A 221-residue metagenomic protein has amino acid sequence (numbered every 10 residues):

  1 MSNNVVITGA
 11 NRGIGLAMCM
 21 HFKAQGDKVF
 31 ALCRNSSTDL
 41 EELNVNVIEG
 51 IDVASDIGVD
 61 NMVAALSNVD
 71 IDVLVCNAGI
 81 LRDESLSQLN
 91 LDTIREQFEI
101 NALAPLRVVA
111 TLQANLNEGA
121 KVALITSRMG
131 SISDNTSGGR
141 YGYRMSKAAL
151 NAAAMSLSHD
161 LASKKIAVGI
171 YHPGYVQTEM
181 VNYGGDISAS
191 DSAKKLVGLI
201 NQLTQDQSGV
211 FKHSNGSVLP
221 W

Functional and structural regions predicted by a protein language model:
I7-T8, C76-N77, K121-S127, A167-H172: Structural signature of the Rossmann-like NAD(P)-dependent dehydrogenase/reductase core
N11-M20: N-terminal Rossmann NAD(P)H-binding glycine-rich loop of SDR-like oxidoreductase domains
Q25-L40: Conserved glycine-rich Rossmann-like NAD(P)H-binding loop of the short-chain dehydrogenase/reductase
L43-I57: Rossmann-fold cofactor-recognition segment
N77-E84: Conserved NAD(P)H cofactor-binding loop of Rossmann-fold oxidoreductase domains
S85-I94, K121-A162: Catalytic loop of short-chain dehydrogenase/reductase
I170-Y171, T178, N182-W221: C-terminal helical subdomain
